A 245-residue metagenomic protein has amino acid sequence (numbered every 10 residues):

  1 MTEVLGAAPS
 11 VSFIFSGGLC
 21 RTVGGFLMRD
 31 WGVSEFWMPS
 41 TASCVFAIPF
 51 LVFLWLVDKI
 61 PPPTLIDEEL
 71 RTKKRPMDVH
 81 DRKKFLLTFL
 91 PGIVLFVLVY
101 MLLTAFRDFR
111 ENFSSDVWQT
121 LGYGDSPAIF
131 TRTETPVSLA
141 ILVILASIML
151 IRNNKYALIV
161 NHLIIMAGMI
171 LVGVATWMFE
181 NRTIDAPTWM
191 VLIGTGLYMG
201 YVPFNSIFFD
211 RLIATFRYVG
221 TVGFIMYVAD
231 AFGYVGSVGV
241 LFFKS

Functional and structural regions predicted by a protein language model:
M1-T2, S114, M199-R217: Intracellular juxtamembrane helix-capping segments at the cytosolic ends of symmetry-related transmembrane helices
T2-G32, W37, A42-P49, M226-V240: Glycine-rich segments within core transmembrane alpha-helices of 12-TM secondary carriers
V4, G24-L98, S115, T120 (+1 more regions): Intracellular loop-helix junctions on the cytosolic face of multi-pass helical membrane proteins
G25-R29, V174-T183, F242-S245: Juxtamembrane "helix-exit" motif on the non-cytosolic side of transmembrane helices
F85-F109, V191-T195: Pair of pore-lining "gating" transmembrane helices in MFS-fold secondary transporters
D108-A128: Short amphipathic helix-loop junctions that connect adjacent transmembrane helices in Major Facilitator Superfamily/SLC
G122, S126-N154, G168-M169: Transmembrane alpha-helices of Major Facilitator/SLC transporters
N153-P203: C-terminal transmembrane helical hairpin of 12-TM major facilitator-type secondary transporters
